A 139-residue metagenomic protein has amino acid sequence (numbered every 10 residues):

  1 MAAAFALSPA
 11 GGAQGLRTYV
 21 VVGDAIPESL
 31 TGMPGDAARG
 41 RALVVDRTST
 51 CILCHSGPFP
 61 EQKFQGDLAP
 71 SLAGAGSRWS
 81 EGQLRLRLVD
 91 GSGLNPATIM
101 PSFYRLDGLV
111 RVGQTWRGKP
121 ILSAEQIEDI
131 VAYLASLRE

Functional and structural regions predicted by a protein language model:
M1-A25, E139: N-terminal export/targeting leaders of redox proteins
L7, V45-T48: Processing junctions and N-termini across compartments
G15-D46: Electrostatic cytochrome c docking/interface patches
P27-L30, L72-A73, W116-P120: Second-shell loop/turn segments in exported
P34, I52, S56-D90, I99-G113: Gly/Gly-Pro-rich "capping" loops immediately C-terminal to redox-active cysteine motifs in periplasmic/lumenal
G35, R39-A42, S71, W79 (+4 more regions): Extracytoplasmic/secreted proteins, especially bacterial periplasmic and envelope-associated proteins
R47-T50, P58, Q126: Short pre-active-site segment immediately N-terminal to redox-active cysteine/selenocysteine motifs in thiol-based
G82, L86-R87, G93, F103-E139: C-terminal capping alpha-helices of c-type cytochrome domains
